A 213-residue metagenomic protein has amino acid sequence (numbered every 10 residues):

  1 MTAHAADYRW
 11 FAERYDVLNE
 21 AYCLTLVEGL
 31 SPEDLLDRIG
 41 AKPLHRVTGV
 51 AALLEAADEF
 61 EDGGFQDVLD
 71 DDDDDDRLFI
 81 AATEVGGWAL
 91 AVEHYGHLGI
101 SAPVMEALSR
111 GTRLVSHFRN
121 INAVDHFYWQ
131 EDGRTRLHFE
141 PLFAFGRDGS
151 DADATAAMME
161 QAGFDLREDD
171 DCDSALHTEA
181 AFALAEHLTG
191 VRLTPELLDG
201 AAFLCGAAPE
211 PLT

Functional and structural regions predicted by a protein language model:
M1: Non-catalytic, low-structured ubiquitin/UBL-interacting segments
H4-A144, G149-A152, A162: Hydrophobic alpha-helical segments that drive targeting, anchoring, or assembly
H4-F11, W129-T213: Long, compositionally biased intrinsically disordered terminal regions
